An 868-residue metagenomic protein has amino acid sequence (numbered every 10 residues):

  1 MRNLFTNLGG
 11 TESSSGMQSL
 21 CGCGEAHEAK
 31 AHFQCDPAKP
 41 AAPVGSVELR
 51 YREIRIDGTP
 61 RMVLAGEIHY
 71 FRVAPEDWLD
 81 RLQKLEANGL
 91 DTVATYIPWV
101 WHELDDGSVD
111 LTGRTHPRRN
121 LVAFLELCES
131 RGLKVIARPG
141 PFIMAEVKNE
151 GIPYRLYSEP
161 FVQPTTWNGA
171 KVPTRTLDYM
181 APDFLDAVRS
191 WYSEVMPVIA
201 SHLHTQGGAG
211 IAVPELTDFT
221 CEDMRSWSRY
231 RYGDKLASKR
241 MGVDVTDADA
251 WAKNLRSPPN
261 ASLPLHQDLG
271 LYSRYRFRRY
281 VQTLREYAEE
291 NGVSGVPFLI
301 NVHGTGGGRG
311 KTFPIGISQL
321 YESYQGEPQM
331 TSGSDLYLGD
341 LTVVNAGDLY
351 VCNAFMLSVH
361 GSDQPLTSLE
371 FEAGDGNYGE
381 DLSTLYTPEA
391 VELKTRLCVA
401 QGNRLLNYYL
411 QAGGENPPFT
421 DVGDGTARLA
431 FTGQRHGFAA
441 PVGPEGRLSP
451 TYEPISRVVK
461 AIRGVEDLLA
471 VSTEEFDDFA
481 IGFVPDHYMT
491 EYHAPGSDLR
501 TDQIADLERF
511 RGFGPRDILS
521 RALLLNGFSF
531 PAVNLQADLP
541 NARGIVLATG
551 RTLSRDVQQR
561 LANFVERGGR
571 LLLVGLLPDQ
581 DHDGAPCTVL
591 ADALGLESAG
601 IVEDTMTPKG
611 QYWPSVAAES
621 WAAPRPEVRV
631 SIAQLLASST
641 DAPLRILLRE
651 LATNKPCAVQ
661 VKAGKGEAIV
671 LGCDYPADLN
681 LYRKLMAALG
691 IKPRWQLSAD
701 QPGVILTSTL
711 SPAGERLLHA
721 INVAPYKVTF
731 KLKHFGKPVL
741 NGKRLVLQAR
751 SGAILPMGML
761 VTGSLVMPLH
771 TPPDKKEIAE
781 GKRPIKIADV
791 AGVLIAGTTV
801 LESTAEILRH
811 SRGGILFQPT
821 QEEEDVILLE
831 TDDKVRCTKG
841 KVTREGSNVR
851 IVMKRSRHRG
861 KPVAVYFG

Functional and structural regions predicted by a protein language model:
R2-T92: N-terminal carbohydrate-binding accessory modules
N3-G10, G16-C21, F33, A38-K39 (+8 more regions): Non-catalytic C-terminal accessory domains or segments of carbohydrate-active enzymes
M62-P75, W99-R119, G169-W191, H202 (+9 more regions): The substrate-binding groove and active-site-proximal loops of carbohydrate-active enzymes, especially glycoside
W78-L156, E289, A548-T552: Aromatic-lined substrate-binding rim segments of carbohydrate-active enzymes
L133, T283-P297, Q319-T426, R649-T653 (+2 more regions): Catalytic-core region of carbohydrate-active enzymes that cleave or remodel glycosidic bonds
N149-E322: Polysaccharide-binding and catalytic clefts of secreted carbohydrate-active enzymes
I315-E322, P515-P540: A short, well-structured beta->alpha microelement
E372-L385, V391-S449, F476, I481-D502 (+1 more regions): Aromatic/acidic polysaccharide-binding cleft in carbohydrate-active enzymes
